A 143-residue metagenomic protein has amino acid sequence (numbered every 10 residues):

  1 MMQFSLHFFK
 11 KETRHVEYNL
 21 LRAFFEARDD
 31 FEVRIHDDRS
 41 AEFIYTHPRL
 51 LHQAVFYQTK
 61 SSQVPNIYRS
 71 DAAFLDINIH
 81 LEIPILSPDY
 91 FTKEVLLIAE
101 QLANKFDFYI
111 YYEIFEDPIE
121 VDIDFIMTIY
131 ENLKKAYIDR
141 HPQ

Functional and structural regions predicted by a protein language model:
M1-Q143: Acidic (Asp/Glu-rich) sequence patches and key acidic residues that form negatively charged surfaces used
